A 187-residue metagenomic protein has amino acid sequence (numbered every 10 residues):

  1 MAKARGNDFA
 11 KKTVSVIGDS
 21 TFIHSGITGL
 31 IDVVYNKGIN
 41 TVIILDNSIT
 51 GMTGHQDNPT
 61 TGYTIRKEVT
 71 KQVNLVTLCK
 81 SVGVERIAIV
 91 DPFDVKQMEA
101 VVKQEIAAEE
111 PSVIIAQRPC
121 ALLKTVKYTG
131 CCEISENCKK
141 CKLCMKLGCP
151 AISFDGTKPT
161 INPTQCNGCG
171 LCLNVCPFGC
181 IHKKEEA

Functional and structural regions predicted by a protein language model:
M1-I115, V126: Thiamine diphosphate
G18, Y63, S135, P163-T164: Conserved short-loop catalytic and cofactor-binding motifs
I27-L30, Y128-T129, I181, A187: Composition- and surface-driven signal marking solvent-exposed, interaction-prone regions in large proteins
D46-S48, F93, P119, K158 (+1 more regions): Short, solvent-exposed coil/turn elements at secondary-structure transition points
E68-K71, T129-E133, K158-T160: Short, exposed beta-strand "edge-strand" segments with a Pro/Gly-rich flavor and a Y/T-containing core
Q104-F154: Glycine/aspartate-rich loop-and-adjacent alpha/beta segment that forms the canonical ThDP
I134, K139-T160, N167, L171-A187: Iron-sulfur cluster-binding cysteine motifs and their immediate structural context in ferredoxin-like electron-transfer
